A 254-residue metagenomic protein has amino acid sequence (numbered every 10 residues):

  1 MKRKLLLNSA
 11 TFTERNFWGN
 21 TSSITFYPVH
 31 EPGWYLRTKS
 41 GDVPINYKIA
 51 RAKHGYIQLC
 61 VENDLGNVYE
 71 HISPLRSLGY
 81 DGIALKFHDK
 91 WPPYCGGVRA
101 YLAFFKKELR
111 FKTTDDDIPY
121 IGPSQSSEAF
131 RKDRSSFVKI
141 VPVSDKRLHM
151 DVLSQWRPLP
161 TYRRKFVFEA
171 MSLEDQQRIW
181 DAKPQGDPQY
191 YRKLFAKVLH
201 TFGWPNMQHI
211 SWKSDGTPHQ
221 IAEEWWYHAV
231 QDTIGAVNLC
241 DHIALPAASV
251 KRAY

Functional and structural regions predicted by a protein language model:
M1-Y254: Short acidic-hydrophobic catalytic motif
